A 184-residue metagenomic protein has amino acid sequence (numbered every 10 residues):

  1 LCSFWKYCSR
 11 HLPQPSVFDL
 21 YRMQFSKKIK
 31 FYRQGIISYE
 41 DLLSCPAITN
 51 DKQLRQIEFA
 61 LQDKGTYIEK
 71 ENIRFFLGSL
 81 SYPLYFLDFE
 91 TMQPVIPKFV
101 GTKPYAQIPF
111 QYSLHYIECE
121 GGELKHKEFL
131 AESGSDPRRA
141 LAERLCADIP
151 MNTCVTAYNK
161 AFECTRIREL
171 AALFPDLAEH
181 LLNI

Functional and structural regions predicted by a protein language model:
L1-S3, F86, V155-N159: A structural signal for short, well-ordered beta-strand segments and their strand-loop junctions that often border
S3-R22: Extended, structured, electrostatic nucleic-acid-contact surfaces
K6, K27, S38-Y39, Y82-L87 (+2 more regions): Structural beta-strand/beta-sheet cores of well-ordered domains, especially the beta-sheet scaffolds that support
F18-P83: N-terminal accessory regions of nucleic-acid-interacting proteins
Q34, C45, A60, L80-P83 (+3 more regions): Generic, well-ordered alpha-helical scaffold segments in large soluble proteins
Y39, N50, M92-I96, G121-G122 (+2 more regions): Flexible loop/turn segments at secondary-structure boundaries
N72-I149: Conserved RNase H-like, two-metal-ion catalytic cores of nucleic-acid enzymes
K125-I184: Conserved DEDDh/DEDDy metal-dependent 3′-5′ exonuclease domain
